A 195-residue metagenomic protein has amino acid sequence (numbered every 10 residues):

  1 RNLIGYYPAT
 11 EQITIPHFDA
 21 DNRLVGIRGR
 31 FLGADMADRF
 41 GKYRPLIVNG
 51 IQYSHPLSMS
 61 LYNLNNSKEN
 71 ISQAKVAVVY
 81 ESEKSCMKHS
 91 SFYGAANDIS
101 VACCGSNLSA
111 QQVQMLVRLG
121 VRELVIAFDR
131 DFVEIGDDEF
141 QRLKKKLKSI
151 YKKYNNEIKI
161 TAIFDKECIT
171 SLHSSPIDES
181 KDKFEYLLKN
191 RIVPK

Functional and structural regions predicted by a protein language model:
R1-G5, N22, K145: Proteins with a high burden of low-complexity, intrinsically disordered sequence enriched in S/T/G/P/A and R, requiring
R1-I13, R191-P194: Short, small/acidic-rich helices and loops at N termini and domain boundaries of DNA replication/processing enzymes
R1-Y6, G29, E134-G136: Glycine-centered structural positions embedded in regular secondary structure
Y7-L119: Phosphate-handling DNA/RNA-contact segment within nucleic-acid enzymes
A74-K75, C86-K195: TOPRIM fold recognition
